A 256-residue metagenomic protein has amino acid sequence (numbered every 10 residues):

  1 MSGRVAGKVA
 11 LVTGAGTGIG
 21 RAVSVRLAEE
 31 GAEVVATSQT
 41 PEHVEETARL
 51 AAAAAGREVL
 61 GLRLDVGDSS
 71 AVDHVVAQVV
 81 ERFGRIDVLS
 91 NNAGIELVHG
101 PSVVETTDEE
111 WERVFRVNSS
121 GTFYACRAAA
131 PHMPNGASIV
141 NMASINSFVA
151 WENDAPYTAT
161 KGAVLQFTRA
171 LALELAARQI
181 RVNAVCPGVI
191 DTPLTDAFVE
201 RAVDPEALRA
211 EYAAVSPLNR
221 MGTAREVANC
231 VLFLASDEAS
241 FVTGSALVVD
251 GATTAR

Functional and structural regions predicted by a protein language model:
V9, G16-G18: Conserved glycine-rich cofactor-binding loop
A32-E46: Conserved glycine-rich Rossmann-like NAD(P)H-binding loop of the short-chain dehydrogenase/reductase
E96, G100, V149, V231-L232 (+1 more regions): Short C-terminal tail/terminal secondary-structure segment of NAD(P)H-dependent dehydrogenase/reductase domains
G100-V103, T107-E112, Y212: Substrate-binding pocket helix/loop in short-chain dehydrogenase/reductase
C126, T160, T168: Active-site helix of classical SDR
P131, L173-A177, S240: Alpha-helical segment proximal to the catalytic Tyr-Lys
S144: Residue(s) in the substrate-gating loop at a strand-loop-helix junction that position the organic substrate next
